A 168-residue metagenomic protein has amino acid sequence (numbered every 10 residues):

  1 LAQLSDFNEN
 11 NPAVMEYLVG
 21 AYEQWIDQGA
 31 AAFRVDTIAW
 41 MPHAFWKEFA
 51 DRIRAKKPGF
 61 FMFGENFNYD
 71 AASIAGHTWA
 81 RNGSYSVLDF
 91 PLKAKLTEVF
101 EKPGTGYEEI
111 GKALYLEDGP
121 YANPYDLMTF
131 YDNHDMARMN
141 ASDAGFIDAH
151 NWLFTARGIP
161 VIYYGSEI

Functional and structural regions predicted by a protein language model:
L1-V19, E23-D27: Chitinase-like catalytic core of GlcNAc-active glycosidases
E9-N10, I38, R138: A generic structural signal for short
G20-E23, A31-N123, L127, A141-A144 (+2 more regions): Active-site-proximal helices and loops of the catalytic beta/alpha 8
F130: Short, basic/glycine-rich phosphate-binding loops at helix/coil junctions that contact nucleotide phosphates
N133-D135: Catalytic grooves of carbohydrate-active enzymes
